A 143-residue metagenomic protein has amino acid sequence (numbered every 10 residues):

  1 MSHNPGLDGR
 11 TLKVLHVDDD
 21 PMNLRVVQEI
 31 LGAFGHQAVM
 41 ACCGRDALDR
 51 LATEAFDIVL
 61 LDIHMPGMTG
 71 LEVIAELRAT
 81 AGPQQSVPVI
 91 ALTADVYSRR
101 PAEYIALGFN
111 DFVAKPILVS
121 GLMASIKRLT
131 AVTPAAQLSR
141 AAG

Functional and structural regions predicted by a protein language model:
D18: Conserved acidic carboxylate
R25-A33: Charged docking surfaces used in two-component/phosphorelay signaling
C43, T69-A75: Acidic catalytic/metal-coordinating carboxylates
E54-L60: Active-site beta3 strand of CheY-like receiver
D62, T93: Active-site residues of response regulator receiver
M65: Receiver (REC) domain active-site loop signature in two-component systems and cognate sites in sensor histidine kinases
E72, V96-D111, A124: Alpha4 helix (beta4-alpha4-beta5 surface) of REC/receiver domains from two-component response regulators
I117-I126: C-terminal output helix
